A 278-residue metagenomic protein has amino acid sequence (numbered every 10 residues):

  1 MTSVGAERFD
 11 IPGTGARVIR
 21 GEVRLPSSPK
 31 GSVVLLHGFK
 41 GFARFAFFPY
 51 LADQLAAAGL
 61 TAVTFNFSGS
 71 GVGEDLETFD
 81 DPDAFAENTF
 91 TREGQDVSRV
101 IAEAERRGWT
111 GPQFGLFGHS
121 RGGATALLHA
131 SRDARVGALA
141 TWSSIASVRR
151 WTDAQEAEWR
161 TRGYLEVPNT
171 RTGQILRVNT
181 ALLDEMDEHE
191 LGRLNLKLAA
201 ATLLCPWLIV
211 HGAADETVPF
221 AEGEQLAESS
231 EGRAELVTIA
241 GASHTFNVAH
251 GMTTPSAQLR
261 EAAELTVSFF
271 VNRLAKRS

Functional and structural regions predicted by a protein language model:
M1-S28: N-terminal cap/lid segment of alpha/beta-hydrolase-fold proteins
K40-A52, A221: The serine-hydrolase catalytic nucleophile loop
F48, C205, P219-E228: Short alpha-helix in the alpha/beta-hydrolase fold that links the catalytic acid
A52-D80: Conserved alpha/beta-hydrolase
A84-R106: Alpha/beta-hydrolase active-site loop
V100-R160: Primarily recognizes the serine-hydrolase "nucleophile elbow" in alpha/beta-hydrolase and SGNH/GDSL folds
T202-L204, I209-H211, D215: Short beta-strand/loop motif that positions the catalytic acidic residue of the alpha/beta-hydrolase fold
F246, H250-S278: Catalytic active-site module of serine/aspartate enzymes centered on a nucleophile-bearing elbow/loop
